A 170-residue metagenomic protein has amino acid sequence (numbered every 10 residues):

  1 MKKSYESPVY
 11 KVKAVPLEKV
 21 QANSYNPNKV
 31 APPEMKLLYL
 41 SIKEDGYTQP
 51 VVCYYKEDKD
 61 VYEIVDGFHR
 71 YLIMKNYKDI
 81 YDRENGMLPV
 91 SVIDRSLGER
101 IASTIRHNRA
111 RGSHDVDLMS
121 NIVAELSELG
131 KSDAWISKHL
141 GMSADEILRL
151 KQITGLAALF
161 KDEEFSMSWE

Functional and structural regions predicted by a protein language model:
M1-S91, K138, L148-R149, L159-K161: Short, charged/polar connector segments at secondary-structure boundaries
V15, V30-P33, I93-S96, H114 (+3 more regions): Short coil/turn linker and secondary-structure boundary residues
E34-L37, R100, I122, E146: Exposed alpha-helical structural elements
R70-Y71, S96-G98: Short, charged/polar surface micro-motifs in flexible loops or helix N-caps
L72-N76, T104, I122: Generic beta-strand or strand-like secondary-structure segments
N85, A110-E170: Alpha-helical interaction elements
R100-G112: Short, Lys/Arg-enriched N-terminal segment that forms or immediately precedes the first helix of a structured domain
